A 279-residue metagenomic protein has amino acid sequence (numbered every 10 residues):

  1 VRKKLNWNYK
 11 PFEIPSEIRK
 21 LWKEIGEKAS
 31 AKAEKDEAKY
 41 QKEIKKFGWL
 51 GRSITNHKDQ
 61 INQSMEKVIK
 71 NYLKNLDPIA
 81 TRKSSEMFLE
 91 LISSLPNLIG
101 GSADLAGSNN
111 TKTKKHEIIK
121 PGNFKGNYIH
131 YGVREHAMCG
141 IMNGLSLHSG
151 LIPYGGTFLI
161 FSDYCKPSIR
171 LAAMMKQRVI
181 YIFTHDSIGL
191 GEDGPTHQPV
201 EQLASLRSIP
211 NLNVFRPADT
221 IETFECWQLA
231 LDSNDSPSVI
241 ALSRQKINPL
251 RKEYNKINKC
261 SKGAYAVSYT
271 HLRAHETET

Functional and structural regions predicted by a protein language model:
V1-R134, G144: Conserved acidic/glycine
Y9, P96-I99, G150-P153, N213-V214 (+1 more regions): Secondary-structure boundary/capping signal
A103, A218, A274: Single, functionally critical "micro-switch" positions that shape active/binding sites and transmembrane helices
H130-Y269: Conserved thiamine diphosphate
T270-T277: Conserved small/polar residues in nucleotide/adenosyl-binding loops
